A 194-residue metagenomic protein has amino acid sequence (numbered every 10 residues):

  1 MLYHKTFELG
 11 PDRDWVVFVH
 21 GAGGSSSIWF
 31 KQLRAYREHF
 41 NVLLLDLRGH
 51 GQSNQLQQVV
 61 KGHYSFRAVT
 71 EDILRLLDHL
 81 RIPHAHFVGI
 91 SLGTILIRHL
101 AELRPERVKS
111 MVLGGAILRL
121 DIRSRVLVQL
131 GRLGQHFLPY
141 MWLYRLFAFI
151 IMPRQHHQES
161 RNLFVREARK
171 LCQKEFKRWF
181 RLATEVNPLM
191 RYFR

Functional and structural regions predicted by a protein language model:
M1-V17, R37-N41, D78, I82-P83: Alpha/beta-hydrolase fold catalytic core
G21-K31, V42: Serine-hydrolase catalytic-loop signature spanning alpha/beta hydrolases and amidase-signature enzymes
G23, L47-G51, L118: Alpha/beta-hydrolase active-site loop signature
K31-R34, L43-V88, L92: Active-site loop/oxyanion-hole signature of alpha/beta-hydrolase fold enzymes
L96-L100: Hydrolases whose catalytic domains are alpha/beta-hydrolase-1, hotdog thioesterase, or metallo-beta-lactamase-like
E102-L103, V108-L138: Flexible "cap/lid" loop of the alpha/beta hydrolase fold
I122-S124, M141-F193: Conserved alpha/beta-hydrolase catalytic His-Asp/Glu region
